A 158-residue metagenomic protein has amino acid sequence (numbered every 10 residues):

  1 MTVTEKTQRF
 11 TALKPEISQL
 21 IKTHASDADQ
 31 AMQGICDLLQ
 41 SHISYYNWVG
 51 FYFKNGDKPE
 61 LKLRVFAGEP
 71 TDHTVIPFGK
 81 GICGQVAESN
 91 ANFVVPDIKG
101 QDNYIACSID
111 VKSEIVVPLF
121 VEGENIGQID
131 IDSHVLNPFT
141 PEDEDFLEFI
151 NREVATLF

Functional and structural regions predicted by a protein language model:
M1-T71: Intrinsically disordered, low-complexity terminal regulatory regions
T2, F10, K14, S18-I21 (+1 more regions): Juxtadomain coupling helices with adjacent low-complexity linkers
I43, A106-V111: Short loop/turn motifs at secondary-structure junctions and domain boundaries
W48, V116, Q128: Short hydrophobic/aromatic beta-strand element in the GNAT-like acyltransferase core that lines or flanks the acyl-donor
F53-E60, R64-A106: Regulatory sensory and allosteric helical modules in signal-transduction proteins and certain transcription factors
S113-F120: A short, aliphatic-rich beta-strand micro-motif
F120-S133: Sensory-domain boundary capping and coupling elements
